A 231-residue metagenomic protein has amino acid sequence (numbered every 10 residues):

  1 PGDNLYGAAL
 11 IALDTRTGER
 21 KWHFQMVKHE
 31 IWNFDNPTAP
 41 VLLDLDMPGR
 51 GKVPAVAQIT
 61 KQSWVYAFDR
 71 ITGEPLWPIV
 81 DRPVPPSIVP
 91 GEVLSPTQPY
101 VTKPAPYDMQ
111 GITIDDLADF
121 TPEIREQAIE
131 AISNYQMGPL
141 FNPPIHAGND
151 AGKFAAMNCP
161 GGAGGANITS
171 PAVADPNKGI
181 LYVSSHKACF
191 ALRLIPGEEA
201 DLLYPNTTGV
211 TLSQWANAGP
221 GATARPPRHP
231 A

Functional and structural regions predicted by a protein language model:
P1-A231: Beta-sheet-rich non-transmembrane sensory/scaffold domains
